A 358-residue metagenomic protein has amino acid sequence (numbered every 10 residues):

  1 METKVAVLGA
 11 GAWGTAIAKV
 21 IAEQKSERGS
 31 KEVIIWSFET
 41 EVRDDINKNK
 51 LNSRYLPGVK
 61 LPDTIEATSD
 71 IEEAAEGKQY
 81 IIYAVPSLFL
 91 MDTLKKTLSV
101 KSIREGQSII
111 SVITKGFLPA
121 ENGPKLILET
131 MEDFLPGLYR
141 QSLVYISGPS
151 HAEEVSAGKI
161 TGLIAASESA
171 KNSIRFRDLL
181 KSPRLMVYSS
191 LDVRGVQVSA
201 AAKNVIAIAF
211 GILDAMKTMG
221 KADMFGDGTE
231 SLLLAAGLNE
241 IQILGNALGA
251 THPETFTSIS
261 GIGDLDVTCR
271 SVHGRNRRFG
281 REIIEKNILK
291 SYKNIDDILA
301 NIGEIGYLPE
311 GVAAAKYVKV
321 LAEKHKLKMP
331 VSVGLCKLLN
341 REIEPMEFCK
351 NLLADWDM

Functional and structural regions predicted by a protein language model:
M1-P57, T64-S69, E73, A120: NAD(P)+-binding Rossmann beta1-loop-alpha1 motif at the extreme N-terminus of oxidoreductases
G14, L88-M91, F117, K171 (+1 more regions): Glycine-rich nucleotide phosphate-binding loop and flanking beta-alpha elements of Rossmann-like dinucleotide-binding
K19, E23, K95, S99 (+5 more regions): Short, well-ordered alpha-helices that flank and scaffold nucleotide-derived cofactor binding pockets
L61, T68-I160, F176-D178: Rossmann-like NAD(P)(H) cofactor-binding subdomain of soluble oxidoreductases
F134-S142, I160-E254: Internal alpha-helical scaffold of NAD(P)-dependent oxidoreductase catalytic cores
K203, I208-D214, S231, A235-L238 (+2 more regions): NAD(P)-dependent Rossmann-like dehydrogenase/reductase catalytic/cofactor-binding core
